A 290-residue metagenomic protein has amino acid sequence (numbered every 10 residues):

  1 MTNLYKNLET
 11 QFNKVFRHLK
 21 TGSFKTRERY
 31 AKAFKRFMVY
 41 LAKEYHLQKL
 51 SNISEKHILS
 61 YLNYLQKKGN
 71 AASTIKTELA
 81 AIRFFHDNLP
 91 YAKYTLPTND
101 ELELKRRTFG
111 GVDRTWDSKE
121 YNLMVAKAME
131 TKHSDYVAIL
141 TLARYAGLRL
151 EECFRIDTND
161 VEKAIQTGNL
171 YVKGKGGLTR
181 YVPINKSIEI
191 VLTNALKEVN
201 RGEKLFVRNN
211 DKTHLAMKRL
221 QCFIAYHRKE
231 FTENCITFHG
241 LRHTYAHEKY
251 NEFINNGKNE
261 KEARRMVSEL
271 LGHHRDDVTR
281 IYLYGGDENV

Functional and structural regions predicted by a protein language model:
F12-G111: N-terminal core-binding DNA-recognition domain of tyrosine recombinases/integrases
Y30, Y121, D135-V137, M217 (+2 more regions): Short, leucine-enriched amphipathic alpha-helices that occur as contiguous helical runs
R107-L123, G176-K186, R201-E203: DNA breakage-rejoining catalytic core of tyrosine-based enzymes
E120-A146, L150: Basic, Lys/Arg- and aromatic-enriched nucleic-acid-binding interface segment
I139-L140, E151-I156, V267: Alpha-helix N-cap/helix-start motif at helix boundaries, enriched for small hydrophobics
R155-V191: Conserved tyrosine-mediated DNA breakage-rejoining catalytic core shared by Y-recombinases
N185-Y245: Active-site/catalytic core of tyrosine-dependent DNA strand-transfer enzymes
C222-E269, H273, D277, E288: Short, basic (Lys/Arg/His-rich) helix/loop patches that form interaction surfaces in the mid-to-C-terminal regions
